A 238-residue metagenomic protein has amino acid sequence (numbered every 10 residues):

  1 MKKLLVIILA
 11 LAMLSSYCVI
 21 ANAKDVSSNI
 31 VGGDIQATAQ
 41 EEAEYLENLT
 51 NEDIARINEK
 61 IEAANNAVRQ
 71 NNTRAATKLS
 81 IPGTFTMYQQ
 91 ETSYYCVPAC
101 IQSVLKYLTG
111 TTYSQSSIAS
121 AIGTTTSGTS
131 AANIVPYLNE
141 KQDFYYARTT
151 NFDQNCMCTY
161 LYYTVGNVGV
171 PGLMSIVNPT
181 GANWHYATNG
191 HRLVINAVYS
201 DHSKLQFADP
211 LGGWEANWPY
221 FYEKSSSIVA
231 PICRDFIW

Functional and structural regions predicted by a protein language model:
K2-N22: Sec-dependent N-terminal signal peptides of Gram-positive bacterial secreted proteins and lipoproteins
L11, Y94, L193: Residue-level detector of short, conserved catalytic/binding motifs and their immediate flanks
N22-S28, R74-K78: Zymogen propeptides/activation segments of proteases
D25-V68, S116-W238: Conserved active-site-adjacent core of cysteine acyl-enzyme catalytic domains
Q36, Q40-A43, E47-N51, A75 (+1 more regions): N-terminal module-boundary/linker segments of secreted carbohydrate-active enzymes
L79-T125: Active-site nucleophile-adjacent alpha helix/oxyanion-hole segment immediately C-terminal to the catalytic cysteine
